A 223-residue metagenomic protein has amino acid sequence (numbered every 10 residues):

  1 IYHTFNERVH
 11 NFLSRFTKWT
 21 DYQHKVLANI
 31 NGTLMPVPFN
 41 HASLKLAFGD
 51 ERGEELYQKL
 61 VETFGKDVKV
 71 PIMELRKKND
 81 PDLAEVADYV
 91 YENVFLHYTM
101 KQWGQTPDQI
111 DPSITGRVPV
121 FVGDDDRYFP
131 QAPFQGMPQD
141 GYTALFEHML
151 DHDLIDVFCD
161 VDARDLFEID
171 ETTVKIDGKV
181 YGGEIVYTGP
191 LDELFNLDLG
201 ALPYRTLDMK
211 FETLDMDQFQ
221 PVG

Functional and structural regions predicted by a protein language model:
I1-N31: N-terminal FAD cofactor-binding segment of flavoenzymes
H3, Q139, T188: Active-site-adjacent beta-strand anchor residues
T20, M35, L44, E193-L194: Short, acidic Gly/Pro/Ser/Thr-rich loop/turn segments
D21-Y22, L27, V157-C159, Y187: A structural signal for short, well-ordered beta-strand segments and their strand-loop junctions that often border
N31-G183: Active-site/ligand-binding neighborhood in enzyme catalytic cores
R164-G223: Mid-domain catalytic core of redox enzymes that form a hydrophobic substrate pocket/lid adjacent to a catalytic redox
